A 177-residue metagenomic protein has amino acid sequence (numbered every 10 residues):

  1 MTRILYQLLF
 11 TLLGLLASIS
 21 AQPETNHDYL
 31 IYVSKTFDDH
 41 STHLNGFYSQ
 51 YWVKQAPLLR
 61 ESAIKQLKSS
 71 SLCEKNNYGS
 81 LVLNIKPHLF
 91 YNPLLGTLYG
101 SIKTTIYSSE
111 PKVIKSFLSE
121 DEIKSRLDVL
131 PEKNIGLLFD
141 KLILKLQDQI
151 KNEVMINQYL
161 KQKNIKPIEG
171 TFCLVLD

Functional and structural regions predicted by a protein language model:
M1-L9: Bacterial N-terminal signal peptides that target proteins for export
L9-G14, S18, R126: Charge-rich, low-complexity terminal tails
L12, I19-I64, I156-D177: A structural "domain/chain start" motif
Q50-A56, K68-N77: A generic short-segment signal for beta-strand/edge and adjacent turn/coil regions
V53, P57-E61, K65, K133-D140 (+1 more regions): Short, well-ordered alpha-helical segments
S70-V129: Surface-exposed short loop/turn segments
F117, I123-D177: C-terminal/domain-edge helix-coil "capping" segments
